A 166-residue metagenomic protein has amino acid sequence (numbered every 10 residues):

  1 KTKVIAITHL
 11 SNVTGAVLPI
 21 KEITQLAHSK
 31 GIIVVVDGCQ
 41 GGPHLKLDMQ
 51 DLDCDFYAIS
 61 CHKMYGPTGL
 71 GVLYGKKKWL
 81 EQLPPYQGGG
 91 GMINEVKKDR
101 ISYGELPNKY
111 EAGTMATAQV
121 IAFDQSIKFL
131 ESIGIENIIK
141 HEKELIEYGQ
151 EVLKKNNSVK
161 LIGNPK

Functional and structural regions predicted by a protein language model:
K1-K166: Pyridoxal 5′-phosphate
